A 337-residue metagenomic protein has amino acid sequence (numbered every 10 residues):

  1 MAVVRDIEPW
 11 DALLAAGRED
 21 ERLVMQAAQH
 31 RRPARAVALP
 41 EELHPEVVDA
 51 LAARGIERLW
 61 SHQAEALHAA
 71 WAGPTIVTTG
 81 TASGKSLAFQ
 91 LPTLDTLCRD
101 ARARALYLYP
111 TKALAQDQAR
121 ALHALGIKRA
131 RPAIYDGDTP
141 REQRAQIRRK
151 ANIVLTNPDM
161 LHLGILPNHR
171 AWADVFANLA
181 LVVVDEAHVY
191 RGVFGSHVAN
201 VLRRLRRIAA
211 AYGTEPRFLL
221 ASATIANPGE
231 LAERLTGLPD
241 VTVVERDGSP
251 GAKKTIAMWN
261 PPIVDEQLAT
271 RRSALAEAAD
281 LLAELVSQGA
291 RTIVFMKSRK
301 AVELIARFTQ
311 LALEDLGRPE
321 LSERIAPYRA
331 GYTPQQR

Functional and structural regions predicted by a protein language model:
M1-A64, P74, P319-S322: Helicase-associated low-complexity/disordered flanking segments
H68-T75, S86-A101, R203-R207: Walker A/P-loop NTP-binding motif
T78-S83, E186-F194, V201-L231: Conserved helicase ATPase motor motifs in RecA-like P-loop NTPase domains
L94-D117, A210-T214: Conserved SF1/SF2 helicase motif Ia
R104-Y107, T111-A115, L282-A312: Conserved strand-helix element at the start of the C-terminal RecA-like helicase core
L114-D136, R234-D240, L313-L316: Conserved helix-turn-beta segment of the N-terminal RecA-like "Helicase ATP-binding" lobe in SF1/SF2 helicases
G137-A180: Conserved helix/coil segment N-terminal to the catalytic DExD/H
R217-A221, I225, G229-V302: Conserved interdomain linker/interface between the two RecA-like ATPase lobes of SF2 helicase motors
